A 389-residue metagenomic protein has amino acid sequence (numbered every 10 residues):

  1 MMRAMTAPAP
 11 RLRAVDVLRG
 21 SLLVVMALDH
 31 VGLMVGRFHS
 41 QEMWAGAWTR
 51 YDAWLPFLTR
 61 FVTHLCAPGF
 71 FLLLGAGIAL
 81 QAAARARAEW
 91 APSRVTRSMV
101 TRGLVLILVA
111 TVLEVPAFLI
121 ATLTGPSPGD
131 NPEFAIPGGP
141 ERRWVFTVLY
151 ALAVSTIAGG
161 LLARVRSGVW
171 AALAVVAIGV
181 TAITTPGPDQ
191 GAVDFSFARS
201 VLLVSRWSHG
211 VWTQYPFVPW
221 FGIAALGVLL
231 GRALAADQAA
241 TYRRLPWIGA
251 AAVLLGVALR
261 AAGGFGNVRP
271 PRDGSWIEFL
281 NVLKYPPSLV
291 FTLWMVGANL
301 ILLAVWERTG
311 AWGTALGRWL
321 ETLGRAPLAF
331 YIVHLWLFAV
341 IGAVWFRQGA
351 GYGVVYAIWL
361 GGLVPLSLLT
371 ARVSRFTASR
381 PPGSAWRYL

Functional and structural regions predicted by a protein language model:
M2-L389: Alpha-helical transmembrane segments and their immediate juxtamembrane cytosolic regions
